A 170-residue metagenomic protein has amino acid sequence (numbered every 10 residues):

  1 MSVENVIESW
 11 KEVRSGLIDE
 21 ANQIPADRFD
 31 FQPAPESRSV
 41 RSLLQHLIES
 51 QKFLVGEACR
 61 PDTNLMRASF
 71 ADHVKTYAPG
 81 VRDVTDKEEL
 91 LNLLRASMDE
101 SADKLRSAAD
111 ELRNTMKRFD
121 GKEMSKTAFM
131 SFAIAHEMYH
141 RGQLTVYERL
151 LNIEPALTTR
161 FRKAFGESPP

Functional and structural regions predicted by a protein language model:
M1-N5, E49-F119, L151-P170: Short, helix-capping/interhelical loops that line the mouth of catalytic, cofactor-, or ligand-binding pockets
V3, I18-D27: His/Met- and acidic-residue-enriched segments that coordinate or traffic transition-metal cofactors and support
W10-L17, V40-V55, L91-S101, L105 (+1 more regions): Alpha-helical transition-metal enzyme core signature, strongest for iron centers
F31-Q32: Surface-exposed patches in mature extracellular/periplasmic domains of secreted proteins
E36: Conserved functional hotspot residues or short segments at active or partner-binding sites across diverse domains
G121-A135: Individual transmembrane alpha-helices with interfacial aromatic-anchor signatures
